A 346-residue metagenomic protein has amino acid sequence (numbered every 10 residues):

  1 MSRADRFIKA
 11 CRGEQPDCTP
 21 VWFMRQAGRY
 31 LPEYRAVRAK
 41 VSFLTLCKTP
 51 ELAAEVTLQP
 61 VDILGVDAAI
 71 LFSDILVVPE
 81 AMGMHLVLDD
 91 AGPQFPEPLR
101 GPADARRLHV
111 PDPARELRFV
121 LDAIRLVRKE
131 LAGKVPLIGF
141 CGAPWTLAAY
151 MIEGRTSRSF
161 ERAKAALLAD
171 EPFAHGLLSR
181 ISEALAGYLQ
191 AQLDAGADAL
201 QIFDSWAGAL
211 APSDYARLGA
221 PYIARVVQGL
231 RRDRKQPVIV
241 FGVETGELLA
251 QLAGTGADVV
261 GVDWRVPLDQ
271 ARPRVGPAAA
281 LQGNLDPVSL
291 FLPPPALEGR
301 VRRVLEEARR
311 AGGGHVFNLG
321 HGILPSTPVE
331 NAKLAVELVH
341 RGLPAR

Functional and structural regions predicted by a protein language model:
M1, P50-E51, A114-L117, H175: Generic detection of long, well-ordered alpha-helical segments
M1-D90, L126, E298, G313 (+1 more regions): N-terminal basic, low-complexity leaders that serve as flexible interaction/assembly modules and, when applicable, as
S42, P102-D112, L167-A174: Short glycine/proline- and acidic residue-enriched helix-loop micro-motifs that form flexible lids or anion-recognition
S42-L44, P50, D89-A91, F95-P98 (+3 more regions): N-terminal/domain-start segments enriched in small and hydrophobic, helix-friendly residues, covering either
I75-V78, P93-Q94, P102, P144-T146: A short acidic, glycine/proline-enriched capping/turn motif at secondary-structure boundaries, especially helix N-cap
V87-R100, S157-K164: A charged helix-plus-loop insertion that forms the helical arch/lid used to bind and gate nucleic-acid substrates
A91-K129: A gly/proline- and charged-residue-enriched helix-loop-helix capping module
E116-R346: Active-site loop segments of alpha/beta catalytic cores
